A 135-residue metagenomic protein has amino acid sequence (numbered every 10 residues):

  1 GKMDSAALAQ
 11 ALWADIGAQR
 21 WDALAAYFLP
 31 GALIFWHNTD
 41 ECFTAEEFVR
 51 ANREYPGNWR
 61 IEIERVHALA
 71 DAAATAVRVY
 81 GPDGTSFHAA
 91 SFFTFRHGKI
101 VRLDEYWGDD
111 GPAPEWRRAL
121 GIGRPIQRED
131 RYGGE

Functional and structural regions predicted by a protein language model:
G1-E135: C-terminal and inter-domain tail/linker signature
